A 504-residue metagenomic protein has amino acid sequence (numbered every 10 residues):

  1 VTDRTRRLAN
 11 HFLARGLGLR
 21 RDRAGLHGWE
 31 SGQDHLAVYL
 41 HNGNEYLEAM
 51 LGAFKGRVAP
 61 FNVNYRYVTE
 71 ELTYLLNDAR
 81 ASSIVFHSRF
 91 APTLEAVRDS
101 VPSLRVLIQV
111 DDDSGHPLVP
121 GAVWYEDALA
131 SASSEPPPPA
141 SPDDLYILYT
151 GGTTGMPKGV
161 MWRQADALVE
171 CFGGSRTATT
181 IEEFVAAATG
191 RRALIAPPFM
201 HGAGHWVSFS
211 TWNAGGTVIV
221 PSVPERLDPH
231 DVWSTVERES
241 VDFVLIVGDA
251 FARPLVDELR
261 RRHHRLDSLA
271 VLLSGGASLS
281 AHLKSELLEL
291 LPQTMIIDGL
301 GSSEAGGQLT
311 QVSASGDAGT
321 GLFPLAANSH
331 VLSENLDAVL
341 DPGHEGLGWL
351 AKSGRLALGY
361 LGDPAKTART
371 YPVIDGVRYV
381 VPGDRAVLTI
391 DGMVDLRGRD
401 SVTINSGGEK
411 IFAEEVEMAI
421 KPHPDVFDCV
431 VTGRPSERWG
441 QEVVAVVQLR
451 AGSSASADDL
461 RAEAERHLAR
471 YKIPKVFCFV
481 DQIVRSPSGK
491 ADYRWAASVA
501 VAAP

Functional and structural regions predicted by a protein language model:
H11-Y67, I195, K410: Conserved AMP-binding/adenylate-forming
H41, F86-A96, D113, P197 (+3 more regions): Adenylate-forming
K55-D127: Structural core segment of the AMP-binding/adenylate-forming
I84-F86, E237, G301, S353 (+5 more regions): AMP-binding/adenylate-forming catalytic core of the ANL superfamily
V110, A469-K490: AMP-binding/adenylate-forming catalytic domain of the ANL superfamily
S131-G151, G155-M156, E182-R192: Conserved pre-ATP/AMP-binding loop-to-beta segment of ANL
L168-R192, M200-F243: Conserved AMP-binding/adenylation subdomain of ANL enzymes
E237, A270-G275, L279-M393, R399-T403 (+1 more regions): Conserved AMP-binding/adenylate-forming
